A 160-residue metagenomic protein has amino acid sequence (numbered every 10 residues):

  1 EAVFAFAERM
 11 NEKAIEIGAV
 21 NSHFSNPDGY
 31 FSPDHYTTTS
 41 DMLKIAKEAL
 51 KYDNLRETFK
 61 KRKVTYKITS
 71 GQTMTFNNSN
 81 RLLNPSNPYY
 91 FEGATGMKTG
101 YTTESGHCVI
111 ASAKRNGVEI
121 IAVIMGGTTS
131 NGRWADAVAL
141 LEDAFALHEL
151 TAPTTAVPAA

Functional and structural regions predicted by a protein language model:
E1-A159: Penicillin-recognizing serine hydrolase domain
